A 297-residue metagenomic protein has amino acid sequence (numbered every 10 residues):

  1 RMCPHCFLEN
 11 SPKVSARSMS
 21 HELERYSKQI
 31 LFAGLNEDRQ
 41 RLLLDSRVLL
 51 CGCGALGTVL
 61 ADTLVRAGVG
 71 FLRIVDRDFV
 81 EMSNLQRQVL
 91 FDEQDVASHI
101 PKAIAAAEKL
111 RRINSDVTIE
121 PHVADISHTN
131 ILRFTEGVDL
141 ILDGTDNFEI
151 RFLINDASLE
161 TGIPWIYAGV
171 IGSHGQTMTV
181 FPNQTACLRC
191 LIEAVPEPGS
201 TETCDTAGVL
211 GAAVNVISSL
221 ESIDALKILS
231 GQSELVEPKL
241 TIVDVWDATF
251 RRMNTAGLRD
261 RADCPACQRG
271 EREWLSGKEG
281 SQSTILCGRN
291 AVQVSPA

Functional and structural regions predicted by a protein language model:
C3-A297: Adenine nucleotide-associated cytosolic modules
